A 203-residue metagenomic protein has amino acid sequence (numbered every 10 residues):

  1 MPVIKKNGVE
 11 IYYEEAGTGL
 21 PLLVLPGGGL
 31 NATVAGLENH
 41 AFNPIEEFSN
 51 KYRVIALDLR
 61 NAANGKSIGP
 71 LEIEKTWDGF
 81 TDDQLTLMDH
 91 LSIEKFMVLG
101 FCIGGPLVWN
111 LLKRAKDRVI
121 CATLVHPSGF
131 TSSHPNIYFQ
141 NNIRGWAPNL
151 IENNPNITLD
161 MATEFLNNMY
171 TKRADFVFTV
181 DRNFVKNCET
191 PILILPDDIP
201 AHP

Functional and structural regions predicted by a protein language model:
K6-S67: Conserved HGGG/HGGXW glycine-rich cap/lid loop of the alpha/beta-hydrolase fold
G17-G19, N50, D89-K95, K116-D117 (+1 more regions): Active-site acidic short loop of glycosyltransferases
K66-T81: Catalytic nucleophile-loop/oxyanion-hole region of alpha/beta-hydrolase and closely related hydrolase-like folds
D78-F96: Conserved acidic catalytic loop of the alpha/beta-hydrolase fold
E94-S132: Conserved hydrolase catalytic core segment
C121-K186: Helix-rich cap/lid subdomain of alpha/beta-hydrolase
C188, I194-P196: Short beta-strand/loop motif that positions the catalytic acidic residue of the alpha/beta-hydrolase fold
D198-H202: Acidic catalytic loop of the alpha/beta-hydrolase fold
